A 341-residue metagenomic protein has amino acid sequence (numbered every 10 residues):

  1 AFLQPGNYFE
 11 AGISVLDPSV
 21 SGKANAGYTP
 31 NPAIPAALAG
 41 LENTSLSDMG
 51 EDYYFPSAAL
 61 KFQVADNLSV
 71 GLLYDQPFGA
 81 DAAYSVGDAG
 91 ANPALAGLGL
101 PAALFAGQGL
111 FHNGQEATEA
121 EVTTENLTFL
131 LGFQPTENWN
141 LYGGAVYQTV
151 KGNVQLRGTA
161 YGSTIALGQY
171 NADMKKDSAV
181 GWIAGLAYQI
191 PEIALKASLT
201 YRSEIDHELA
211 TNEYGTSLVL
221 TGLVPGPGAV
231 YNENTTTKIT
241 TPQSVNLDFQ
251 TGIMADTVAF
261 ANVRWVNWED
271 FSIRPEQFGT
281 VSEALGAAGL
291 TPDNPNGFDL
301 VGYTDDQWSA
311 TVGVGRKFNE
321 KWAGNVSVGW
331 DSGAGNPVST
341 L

Functional and structural regions predicted by a protein language model:
A1, L46-S47, F55-L60: Short secondary-structure capping/turn segments at boundaries of alpha-helices and beta-strands
A1-K23, T29, E192, E204-H207: Outer-membrane beta-barrel biogenesis signature
F2-Q4, E10, E42-N43, L73 (+1 more regions): Generic hydrophobic, helix-prone segments enriched in Leu/Val/Ile
G6-E10, L16, Y53-S57, K61 (+1 more regions): A common structural microfeature
D17-D52: Surface-exposed strand-loop-strand hairpins of Gram-negative outer-membrane beta-barrel proteins
A24-P32, F55, Q63-L341: Outer-membrane beta-barrel porins/channels
